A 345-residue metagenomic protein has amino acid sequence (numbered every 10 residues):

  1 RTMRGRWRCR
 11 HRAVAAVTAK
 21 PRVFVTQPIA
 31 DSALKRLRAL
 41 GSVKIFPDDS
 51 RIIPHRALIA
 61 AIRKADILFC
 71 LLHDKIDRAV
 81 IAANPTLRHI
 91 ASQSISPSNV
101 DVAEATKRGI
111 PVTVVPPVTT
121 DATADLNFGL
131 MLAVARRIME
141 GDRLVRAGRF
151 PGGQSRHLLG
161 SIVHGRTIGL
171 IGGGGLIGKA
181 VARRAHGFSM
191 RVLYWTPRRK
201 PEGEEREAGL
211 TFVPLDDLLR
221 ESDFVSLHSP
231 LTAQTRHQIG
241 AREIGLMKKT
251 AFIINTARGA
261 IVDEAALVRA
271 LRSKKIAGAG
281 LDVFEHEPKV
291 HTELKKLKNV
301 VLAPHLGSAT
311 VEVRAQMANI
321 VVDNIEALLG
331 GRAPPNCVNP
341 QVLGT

Functional and structural regions predicted by a protein language model:
V14-T113, G240, L246: An N-terminal-biased, well-structured beta-alpha scaffold segment characteristic of Rossmann-like dinucleotide-binding
F46-D49, Q93-S94, I110-D121, T196 (+2 more regions): Short beta->alpha connector loops at strand-helix junctions that form conserved, small/polar/Pro-enriched
D48-I53, L71-L72, A147-S155, E205-F212 (+4 more regions): Short gly/ser/thr-rich secondary-structure transition/capping motifs
L72-H73, I95, D223, H228-L231 (+2 more regions): Short glycine-/small-residue-rich Rossmann-like dinucleotide-binding loops
R108, P116-T167, L176, A180-R183 (+3 more regions): Phosphate-binding beta-alpha-beta segment of Rossmann-like dinucleotide-binding domains, i.e., the NAD(P)
R108, V112, L126, A241 (+1 more regions): Rossmann-like dinucleotide-binding domain for NAD(H)/NADP(H)
G153-K249: Rossmann-like dinucleotide/phosphate-binding beta-alpha-beta segment
